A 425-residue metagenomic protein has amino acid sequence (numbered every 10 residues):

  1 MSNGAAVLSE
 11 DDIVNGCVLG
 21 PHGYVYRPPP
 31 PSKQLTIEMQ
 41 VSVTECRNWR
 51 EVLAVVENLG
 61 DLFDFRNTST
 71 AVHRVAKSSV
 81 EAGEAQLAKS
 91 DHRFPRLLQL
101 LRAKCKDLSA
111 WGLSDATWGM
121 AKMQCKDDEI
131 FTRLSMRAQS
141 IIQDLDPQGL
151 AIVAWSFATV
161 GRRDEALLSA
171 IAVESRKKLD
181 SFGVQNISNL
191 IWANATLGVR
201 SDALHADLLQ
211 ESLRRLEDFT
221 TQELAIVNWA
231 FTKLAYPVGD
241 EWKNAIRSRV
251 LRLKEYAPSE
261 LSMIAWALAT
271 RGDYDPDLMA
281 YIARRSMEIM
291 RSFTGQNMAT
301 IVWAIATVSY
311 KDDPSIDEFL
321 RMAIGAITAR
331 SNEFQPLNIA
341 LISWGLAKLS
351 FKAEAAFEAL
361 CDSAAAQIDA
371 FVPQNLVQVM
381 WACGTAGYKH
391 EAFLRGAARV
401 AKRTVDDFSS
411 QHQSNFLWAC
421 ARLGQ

Functional and structural regions predicted by a protein language model:
S2-Q425: Eukaryotic RNA-binding helical-repeat scaffolds
